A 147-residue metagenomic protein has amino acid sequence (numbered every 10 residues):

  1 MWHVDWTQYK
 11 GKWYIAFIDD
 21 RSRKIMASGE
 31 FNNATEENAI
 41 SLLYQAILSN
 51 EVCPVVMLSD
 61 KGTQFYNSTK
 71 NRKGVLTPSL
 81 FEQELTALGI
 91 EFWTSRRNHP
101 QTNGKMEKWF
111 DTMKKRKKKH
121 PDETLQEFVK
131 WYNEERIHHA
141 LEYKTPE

Functional and structural regions predicted by a protein language model:
H3-Y14, S22-E127, W131: RNase H-like DDE/DDD metal-dependent nuclease/strand-transfer catalytic core used by mobile genetic elements
D122-E147: Charged, gly/pro-enriched flexible loop segments at helix/strand junctions
